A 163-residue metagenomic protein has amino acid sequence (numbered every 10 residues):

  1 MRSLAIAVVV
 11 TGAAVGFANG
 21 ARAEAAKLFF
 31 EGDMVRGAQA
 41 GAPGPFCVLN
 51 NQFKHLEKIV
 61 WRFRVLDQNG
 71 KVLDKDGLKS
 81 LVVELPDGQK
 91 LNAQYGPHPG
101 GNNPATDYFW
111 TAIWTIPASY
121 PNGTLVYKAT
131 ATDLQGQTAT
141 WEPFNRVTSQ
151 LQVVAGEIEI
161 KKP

Functional and structural regions predicted by a protein language model:
A5-G16: Bacterial N-terminal signal peptides
A23-V60, R64-L66, A155-P163: Beta-strand-rich domain onsets/edges
F30, W61, L81, W110-A112 (+3 more regions): Hydrophobic residues positioned within well-ordered beta-strands of beta-sheet architectures
F53, E57, V65-G96, L125: Short flexible loop/turn segments that cap and initiate beta-strands
D67-G70, Y120, Q135: Short, acidic/polar linear motifs in exposed loop/turn regions
G101-T115, P121-L125: Aromatic sugar-binding surface patches on proteins that engage polysaccharides or sugar-phosphate polymers
T130-L134: Beta-strand-rich extracellular modules
Q135-P163: Short beta-strand elements
